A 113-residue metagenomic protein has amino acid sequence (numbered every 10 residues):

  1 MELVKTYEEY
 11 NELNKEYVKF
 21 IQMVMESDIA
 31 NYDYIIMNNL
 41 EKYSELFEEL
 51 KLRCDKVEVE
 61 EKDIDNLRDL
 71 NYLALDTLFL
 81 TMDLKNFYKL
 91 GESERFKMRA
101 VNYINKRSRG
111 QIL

Functional and structural regions predicted by a protein language model:
M1, Y32-D33, C54, M98-V101 (+1 more regions): Low-complexity, intrinsically disordered short peptide segments enriched in small/polar/basic residues
M1-L40: Short terminal alpha-helical segments
E8, Y34-E41, I64-N71, E94-I104: Short, charged, amphipathic alpha-helical segments
L13-F20, K42-R53, L73-D76, L80: Amphipathic, well-ordered alpha-helical segments in soluble domains
Q22-I29, E49-K56, D83: Short E/K-rich amphipathic alpha-helical oligomerization segments
E26-Y34, V59, N86-R95: Charged, low-complexity interaction regions
L46-L70: Short, solvent-exposed, charged loop/turn and helix-capping segments that join or cap alpha-helices on peripheral
N71-L113: Amphipathic alpha-helical binding modules
